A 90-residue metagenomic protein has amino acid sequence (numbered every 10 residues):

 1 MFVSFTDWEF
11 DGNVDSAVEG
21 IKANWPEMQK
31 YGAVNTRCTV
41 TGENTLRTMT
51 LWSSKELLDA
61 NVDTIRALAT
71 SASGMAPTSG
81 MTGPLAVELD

Functional and structural regions predicted by a protein language model:
M1-L68, S73-D90: Short S/T/G/P-rich N-terminal loop/turn motif that feeds into the first structured element of a domain
